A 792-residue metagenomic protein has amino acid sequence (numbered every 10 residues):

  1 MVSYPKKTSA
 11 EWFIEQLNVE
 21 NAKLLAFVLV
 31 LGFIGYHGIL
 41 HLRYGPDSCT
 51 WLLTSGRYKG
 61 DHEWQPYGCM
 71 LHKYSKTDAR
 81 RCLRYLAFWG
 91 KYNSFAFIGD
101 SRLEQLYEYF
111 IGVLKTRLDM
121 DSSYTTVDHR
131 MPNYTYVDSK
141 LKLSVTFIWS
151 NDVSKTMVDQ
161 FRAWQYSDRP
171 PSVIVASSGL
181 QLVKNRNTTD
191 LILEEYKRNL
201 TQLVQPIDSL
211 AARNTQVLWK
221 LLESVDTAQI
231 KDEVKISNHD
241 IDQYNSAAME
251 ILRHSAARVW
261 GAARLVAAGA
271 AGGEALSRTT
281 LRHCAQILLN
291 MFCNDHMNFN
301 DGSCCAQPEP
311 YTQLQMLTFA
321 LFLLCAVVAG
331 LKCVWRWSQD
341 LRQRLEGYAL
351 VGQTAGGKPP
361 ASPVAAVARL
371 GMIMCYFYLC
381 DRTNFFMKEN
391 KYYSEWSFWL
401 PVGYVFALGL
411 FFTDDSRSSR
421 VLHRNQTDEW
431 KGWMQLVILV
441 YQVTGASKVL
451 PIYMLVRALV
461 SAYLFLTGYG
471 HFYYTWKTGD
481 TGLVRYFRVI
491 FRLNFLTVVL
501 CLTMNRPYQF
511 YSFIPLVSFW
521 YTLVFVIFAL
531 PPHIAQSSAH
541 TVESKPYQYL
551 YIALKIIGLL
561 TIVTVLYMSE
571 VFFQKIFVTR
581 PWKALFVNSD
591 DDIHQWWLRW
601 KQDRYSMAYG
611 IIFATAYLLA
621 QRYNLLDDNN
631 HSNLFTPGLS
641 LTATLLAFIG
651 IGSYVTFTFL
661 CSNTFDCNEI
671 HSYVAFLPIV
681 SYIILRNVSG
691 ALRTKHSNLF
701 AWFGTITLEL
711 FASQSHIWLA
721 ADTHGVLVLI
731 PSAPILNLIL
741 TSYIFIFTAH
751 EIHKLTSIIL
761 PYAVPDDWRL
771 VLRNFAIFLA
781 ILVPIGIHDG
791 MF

Functional and structural regions predicted by a protein language model:
V2-S101, Q105, Y109, V113-D121 (+9 more regions): Long, hydrophobic alpha-helical transmembrane bundles and adjoining juxtamembrane helices/loops of multi-pass integral
L118-S144: Short mixed-charge
V137-V145, R213, R253-A257: A short helix-to-beta-strand connector/capping loop
K140-E194, E223-D226: Oxyanion-hole/transition-state-stabilizing segment in secreted/luminal serine hydrolases and related acyltransferases
